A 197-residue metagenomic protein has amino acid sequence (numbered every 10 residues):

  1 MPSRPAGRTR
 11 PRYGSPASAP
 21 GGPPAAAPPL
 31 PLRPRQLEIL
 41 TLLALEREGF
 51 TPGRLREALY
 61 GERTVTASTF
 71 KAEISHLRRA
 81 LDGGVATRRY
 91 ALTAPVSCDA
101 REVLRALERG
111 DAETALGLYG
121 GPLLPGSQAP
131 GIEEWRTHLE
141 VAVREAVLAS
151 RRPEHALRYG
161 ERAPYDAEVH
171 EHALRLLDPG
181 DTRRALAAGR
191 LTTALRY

Functional and structural regions predicted by a protein language model:
M1-Y197: Intrinsically disordered, low-complexity protein-interaction/activation regions
